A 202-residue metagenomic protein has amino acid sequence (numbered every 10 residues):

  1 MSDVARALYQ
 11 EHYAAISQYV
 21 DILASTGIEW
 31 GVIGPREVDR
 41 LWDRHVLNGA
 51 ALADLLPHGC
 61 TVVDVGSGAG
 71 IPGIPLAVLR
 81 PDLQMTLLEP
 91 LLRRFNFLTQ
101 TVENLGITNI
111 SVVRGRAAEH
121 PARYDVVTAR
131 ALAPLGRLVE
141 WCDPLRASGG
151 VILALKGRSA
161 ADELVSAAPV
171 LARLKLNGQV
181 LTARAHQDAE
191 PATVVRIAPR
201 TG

Functional and structural regions predicted by a protein language model:
M1, A24-I28, L76, A117 (+1 more regions): Short amphipathic alpha-helical segments, especially helix-boundary/capping motifs
M1-A5, Q10-H12, L56-T61, G115-V126 (+2 more regions): Generic structural signal for short, solvent-exposed loop/turn connectors between secondary structure elements
M1-V63, L79, R93-I110: Class I SAM-dependent transferase core
V20-S25, G70-I71, S111-V112, G136-E140: Short hydrophobic/aromatic-rich motifs at helix boundaries and adjacent loops
E37, P72-I74, P121, E163: Residues at secondary-structure transition points
V65-S67: Conserved beta-strand/loop positions that form the S-adenosyl-L-methionine
A69-D82: Conserved SAM-binding loop of SAM-dependent methyltransferases across substrates and taxa, primarily the Class I
L83-T201: S-adenosylmethionine
